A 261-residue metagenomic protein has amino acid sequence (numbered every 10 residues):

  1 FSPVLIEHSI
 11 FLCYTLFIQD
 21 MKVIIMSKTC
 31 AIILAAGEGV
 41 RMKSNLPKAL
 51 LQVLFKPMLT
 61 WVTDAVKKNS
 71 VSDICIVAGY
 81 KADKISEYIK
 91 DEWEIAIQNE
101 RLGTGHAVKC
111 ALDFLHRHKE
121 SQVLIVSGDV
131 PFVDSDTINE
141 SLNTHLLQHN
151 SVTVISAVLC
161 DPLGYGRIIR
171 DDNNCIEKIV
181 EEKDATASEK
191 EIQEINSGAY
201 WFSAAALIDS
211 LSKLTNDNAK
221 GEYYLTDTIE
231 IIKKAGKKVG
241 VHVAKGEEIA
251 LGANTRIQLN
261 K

Functional and structural regions predicted by a protein language model:
F1-I25: N-terminal amphipathic/basic-hydrophobic helices that include classical n-h-c signal peptides and signal-anchor
Y14, K22-S27, K56-V126, F132-N143: Conserved N-terminal catalytic core of the sugar/cofactor nucleotidyltransferase
I25-S44: N-terminal nucleotide-binding beta1-loop-alpha1 segment
R41, P131-F132: A short, conserved beta-strand element in the Rossmann-like catalytic core that flanks the donor/metal-binding loop
V71, E120, H149-V152, K237: Short, high-confidence coil segments that cap the C-terminus of an alpha-helix and link into the following beta-strand
D136-C160: Conserved donor-nucleotide/metal-binding helix-loop-beta segment in metal-dependent transferases, i.e., the alpha-helix
L159-T186: Rossmann-like NAD(P)H-binding beta-loop-alpha module
I176-A250, N254-N260: Catalytic-core segments of class I nucleotidyltransferases/pyrophosphorylases that form NMP-activated intermediates
